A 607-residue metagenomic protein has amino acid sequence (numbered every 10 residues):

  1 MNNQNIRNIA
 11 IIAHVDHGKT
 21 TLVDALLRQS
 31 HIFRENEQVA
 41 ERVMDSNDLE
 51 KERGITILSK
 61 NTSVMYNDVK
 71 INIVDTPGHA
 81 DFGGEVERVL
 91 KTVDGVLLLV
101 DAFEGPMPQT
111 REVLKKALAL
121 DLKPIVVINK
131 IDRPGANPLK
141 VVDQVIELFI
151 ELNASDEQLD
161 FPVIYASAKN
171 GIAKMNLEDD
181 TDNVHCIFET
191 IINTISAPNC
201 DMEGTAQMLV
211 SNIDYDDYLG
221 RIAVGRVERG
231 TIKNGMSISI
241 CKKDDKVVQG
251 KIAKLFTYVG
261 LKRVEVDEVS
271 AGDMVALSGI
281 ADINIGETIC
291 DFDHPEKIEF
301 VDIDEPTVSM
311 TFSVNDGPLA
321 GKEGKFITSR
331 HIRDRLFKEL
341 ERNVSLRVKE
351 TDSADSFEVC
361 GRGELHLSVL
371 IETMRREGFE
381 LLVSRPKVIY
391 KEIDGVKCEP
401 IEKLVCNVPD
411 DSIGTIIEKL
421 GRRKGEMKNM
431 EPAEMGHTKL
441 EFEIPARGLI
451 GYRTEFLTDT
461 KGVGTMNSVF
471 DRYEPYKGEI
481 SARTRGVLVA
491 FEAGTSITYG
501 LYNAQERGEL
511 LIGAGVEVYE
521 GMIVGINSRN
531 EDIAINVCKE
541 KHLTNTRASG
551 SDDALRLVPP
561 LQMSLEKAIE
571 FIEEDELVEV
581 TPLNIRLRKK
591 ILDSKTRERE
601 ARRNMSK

Functional and structural regions predicted by a protein language model:
M1-E104, K140, Q144, I213-D216: P-loop NTPase switch module centered on the Walker A-proximal segment
A40, N67-I71, K91-L97, V126 (+2 more regions): Gly-rich Lys/Arg/Thr-decorated short loops/hinges at beta-loop-alpha junctions or inter-strand turns that position
V86-V100, G105-F149: Conserved P-loop NTPase nucleotide-binding/switch module
K123, R133-N193: Canonical P-loop GTPase G-domain recognition
N129, S167, G363: Active-site glycine-centered loops adjacent to acidic/histidine catalytic or metal-binding residues that shape
P162, E189-N193, A197, A223-K607: Accessory interaction regions appended to the cores of large information-processing enzymes
S196-A197, L209-D217, D394: Short boundary/loop segments of OB/S1/cold-shock single-stranded nucleic-acid-binding domains
